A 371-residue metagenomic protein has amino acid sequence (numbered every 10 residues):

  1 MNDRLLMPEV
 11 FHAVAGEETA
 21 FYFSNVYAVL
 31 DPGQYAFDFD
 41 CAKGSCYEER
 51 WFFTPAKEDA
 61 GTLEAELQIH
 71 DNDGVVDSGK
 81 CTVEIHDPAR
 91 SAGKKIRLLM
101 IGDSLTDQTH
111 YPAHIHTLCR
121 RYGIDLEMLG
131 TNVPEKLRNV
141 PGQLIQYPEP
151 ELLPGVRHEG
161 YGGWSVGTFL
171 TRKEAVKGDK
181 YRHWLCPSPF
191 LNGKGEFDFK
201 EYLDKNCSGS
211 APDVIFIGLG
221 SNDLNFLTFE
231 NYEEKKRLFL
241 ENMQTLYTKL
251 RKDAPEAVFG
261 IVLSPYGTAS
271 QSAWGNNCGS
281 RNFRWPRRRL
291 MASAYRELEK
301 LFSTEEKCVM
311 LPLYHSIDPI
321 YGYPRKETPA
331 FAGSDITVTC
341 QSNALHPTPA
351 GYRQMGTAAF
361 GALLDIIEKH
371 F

Functional and structural regions predicted by a protein language model:
M1-A92: Beta-strand-enriched, solvent-exposed domains that form extended recognition/catalytic surfaces
T82-H116: An acidic-aromatic substrate-binding cleft motif
K94-R97, Y122-E127, S210-F216, A254-G260 (+1 more regions): Loop/turn elements at helix/coil->beta-strand transitions in domains of secreted/extracellular proteins
L99, D107-E230: Conserved SGNH/GDSL esterase-like catalytic core that processes O-acyl groups on lipids and polysaccharides
L99-T106, T228-K236, Q341-H346: Second-shell loop/turn segments in exported
P112, H116, E196, K200 (+6 more regions): Extracytoplasmic/secreted envelope proteins and their assembly/folding machinery, especially bacterial periplasmic
L240, G267-S316, L345, P349-G356: Substrate-gating cap/lid alpha-helix
F331-F371: Histidine-centered active-site loop/cap adjacent to the catalytic His in serine esterases/O-acetyl transfer systems
